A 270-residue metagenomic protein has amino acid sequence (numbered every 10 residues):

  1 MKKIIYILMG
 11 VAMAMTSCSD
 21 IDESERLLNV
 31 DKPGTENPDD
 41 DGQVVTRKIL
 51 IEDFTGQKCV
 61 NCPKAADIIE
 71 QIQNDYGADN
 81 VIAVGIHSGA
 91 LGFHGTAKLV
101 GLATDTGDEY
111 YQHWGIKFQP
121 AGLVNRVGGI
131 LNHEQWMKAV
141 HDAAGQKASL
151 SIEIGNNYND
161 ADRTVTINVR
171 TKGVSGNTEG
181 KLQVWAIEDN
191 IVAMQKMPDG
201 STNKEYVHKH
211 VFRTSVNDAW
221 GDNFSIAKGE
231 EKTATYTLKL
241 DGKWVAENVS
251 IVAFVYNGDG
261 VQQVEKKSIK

Functional and structural regions predicted by a protein language model:
M1-L50: Bacterial Sec-dependent N-terminal signal peptides
I5-Y6, T55, K266: Intrinsically disordered, low-complexity segments enriched in glycine/proline and serine/threonine
A12, D75-A78, I116: Alpha-helix termination/capping residues and helix-transition junctions
E25-P33, N37, K64, Q71 (+2 more regions): Membrane engagement elements in two modes
T35-D39, I69-N74, Y110, M137-D142: Intrinsically disordered, low-complexity boundary segments flanking structured domains
D40-S88: Local sequence-structure signature of Cys/Sec-based thiol-disulfide redox active-site neighborhoods
G85-K270: Short, conserved sequence motifs used for protein processing/export or organelle targeting and for catalysis
